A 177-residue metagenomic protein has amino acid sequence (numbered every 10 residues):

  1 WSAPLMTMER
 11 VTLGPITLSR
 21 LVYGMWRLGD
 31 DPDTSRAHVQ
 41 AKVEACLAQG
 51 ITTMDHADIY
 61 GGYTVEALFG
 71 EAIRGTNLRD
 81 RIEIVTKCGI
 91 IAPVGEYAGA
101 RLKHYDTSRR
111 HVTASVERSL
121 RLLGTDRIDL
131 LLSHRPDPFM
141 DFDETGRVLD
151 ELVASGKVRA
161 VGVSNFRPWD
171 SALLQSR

Functional and structural regions predicted by a protein language model:
W1-E83: N-terminal binding-site loop/beta-alpha segment at the start of enzyme catalytic domains that lines or forms
L13-D31, V85-K103, R127, L132: N-terminal small/glycine-rich loop or linker at the start of catalytic domains across soluble metabolic enzymes
G14-I16, H38-A45, K87-G89, R118-L122 (+1 more regions): Short hydrophobic/aromatic-rich motifs at helix boundaries and adjacent loops
W26, L47, H56, N77-L78 (+5 more regions): Bulky hydrophobic/aromatic packing residues
W26-L28, A57-I59, K87-I91, S133-P136 (+1 more regions): Active-site beta-loop-alpha junctions enriched in small/polar residues
H38, K42-V43, E71-R74, G89 (+3 more regions): Solvent-exposed, non-transmembrane amphipathic alpha-helical segments
A48, G95-R177: Glycine/proline-rich, positively charged, aromatic-decorated active-site loop/lid region on the catalytic face
T52, H56, T86, T125 (+1 more regions): Ser/Thr-centric signal marking residues that sit in or immediately flank functional binding/regulatory motifs
